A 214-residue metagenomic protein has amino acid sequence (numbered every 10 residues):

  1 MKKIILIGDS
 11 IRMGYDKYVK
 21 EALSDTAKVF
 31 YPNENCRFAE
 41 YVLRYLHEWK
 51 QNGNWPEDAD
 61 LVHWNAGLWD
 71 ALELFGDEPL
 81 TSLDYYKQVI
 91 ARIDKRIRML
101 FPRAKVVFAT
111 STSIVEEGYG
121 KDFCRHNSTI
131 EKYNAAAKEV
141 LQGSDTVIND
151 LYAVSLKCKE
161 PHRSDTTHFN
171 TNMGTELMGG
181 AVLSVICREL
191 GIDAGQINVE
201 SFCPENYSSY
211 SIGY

Functional and structural regions predicted by a protein language model:
K2-R92, C203-Y214: Conserved SGNH/GDSL esterase-like catalytic core that processes O-acyl groups on lipids and polysaccharides
R12, D58-E73, S82-D94, V107 (+1 more regions): Conserved N-terminal glycine/acidic-rich loop preference
K17, E21, Q88-A91, K95 (+4 more regions): Solvent-exposed, polar/charged alpha-helical surfaces in well-ordered, non-transmembrane soluble domains, broadly
E21, M99, E139-Q142: Solvent-exposed polar/charged
W49-N52, I97, V140, V185: Hydrophobic helix-cap positions at the C-terminus of alpha-helices in RecA-like/P-loop ATPase nucleotide-binding cores
F101-K105: A short helix->loop->beta-strand "cap" motif at the edges of active sites that frequently abuts
T112-Y214: Catalytic His-Asp segment of secreted/periplasmic serine-dependent ester chemistry enzymes
